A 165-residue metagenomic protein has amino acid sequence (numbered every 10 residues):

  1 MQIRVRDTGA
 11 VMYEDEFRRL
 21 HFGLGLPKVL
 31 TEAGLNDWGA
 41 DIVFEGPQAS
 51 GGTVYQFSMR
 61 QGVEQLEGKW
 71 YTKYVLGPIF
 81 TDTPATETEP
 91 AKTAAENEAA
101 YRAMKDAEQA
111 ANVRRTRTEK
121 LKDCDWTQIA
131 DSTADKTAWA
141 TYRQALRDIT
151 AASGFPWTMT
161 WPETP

Functional and structural regions predicted by a protein language model:
M1-P165: A preference for well-ordered globular domain cores that mediate specific macromolecular interactions or catalysis
